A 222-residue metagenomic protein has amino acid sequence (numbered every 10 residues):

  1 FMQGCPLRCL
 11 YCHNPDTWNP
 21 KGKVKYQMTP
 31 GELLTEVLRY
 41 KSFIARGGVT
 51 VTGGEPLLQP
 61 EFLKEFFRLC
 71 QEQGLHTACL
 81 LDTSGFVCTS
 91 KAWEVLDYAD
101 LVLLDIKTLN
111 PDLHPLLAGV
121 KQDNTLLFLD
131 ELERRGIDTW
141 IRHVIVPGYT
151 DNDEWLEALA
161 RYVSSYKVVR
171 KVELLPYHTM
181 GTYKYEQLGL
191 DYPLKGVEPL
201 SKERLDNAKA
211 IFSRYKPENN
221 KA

Functional and structural regions predicted by a protein language model:
F1-Q27: Canonical Radical SAM [4Fe-4S] cluster-binding loop centered on the CxxxCxxC motif and its immediate flanking residues
L10, Q59-P60, K91, Q187 (+1 more regions): Residues at secondary-structure transition points
N14, L113-P115, Y185-L188: Short acidic, glycine/proline-rich loop/turn micro-motifs
K21-Q27, V146-A222: Radical SAM enzyme [4Fe-4S]-AdoMet core and its adjacent flexible, acidic and glycine-rich loops/tails across
K25, T29, E55-L58: Generic, well-ordered alpha-helical segments
T29, C88-T89, L104, E198-S201: General structural signal for secondary-structure boundaries
L34-G48, G53, L57-M180: Conserved AdoMet/S-adenosylmethionine-binding subsite of the radical SAM
